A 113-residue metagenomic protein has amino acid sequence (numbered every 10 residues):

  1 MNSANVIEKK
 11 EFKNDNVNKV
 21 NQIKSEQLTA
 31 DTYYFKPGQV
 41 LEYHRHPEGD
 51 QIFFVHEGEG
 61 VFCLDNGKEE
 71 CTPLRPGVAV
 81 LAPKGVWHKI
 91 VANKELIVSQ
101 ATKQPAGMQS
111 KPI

Functional and structural regions predicted by a protein language model:
M1-D31, E42, R75, K111-I113: A short, N-terminal "cap"/entry segment at the start of jelly-roll beta-barrel domains of the cupin/DSBH fold
D31-P47: Conserved short histidine dyad/triad with adjacent acidic residue
T32, F62-L64, V98-Q100: Short hydrophobic/aromatic-rich beta-strand segments that constitute the beta-sheet cores of beta-sandwich/beta-barrel
F35, P47-F62: Short, conserved beta-strand element in jelly-roll/cupin
V40-E42, G58-C63, A79: Short beta-strand segments in beta-sandwich/barrel cores
K68-K84: Short acidic-glycine-tyrosine-enriched beta hairpin
R75, K84-Q109: Ligand-binding loop in jelly-roll beta-barrel domains
